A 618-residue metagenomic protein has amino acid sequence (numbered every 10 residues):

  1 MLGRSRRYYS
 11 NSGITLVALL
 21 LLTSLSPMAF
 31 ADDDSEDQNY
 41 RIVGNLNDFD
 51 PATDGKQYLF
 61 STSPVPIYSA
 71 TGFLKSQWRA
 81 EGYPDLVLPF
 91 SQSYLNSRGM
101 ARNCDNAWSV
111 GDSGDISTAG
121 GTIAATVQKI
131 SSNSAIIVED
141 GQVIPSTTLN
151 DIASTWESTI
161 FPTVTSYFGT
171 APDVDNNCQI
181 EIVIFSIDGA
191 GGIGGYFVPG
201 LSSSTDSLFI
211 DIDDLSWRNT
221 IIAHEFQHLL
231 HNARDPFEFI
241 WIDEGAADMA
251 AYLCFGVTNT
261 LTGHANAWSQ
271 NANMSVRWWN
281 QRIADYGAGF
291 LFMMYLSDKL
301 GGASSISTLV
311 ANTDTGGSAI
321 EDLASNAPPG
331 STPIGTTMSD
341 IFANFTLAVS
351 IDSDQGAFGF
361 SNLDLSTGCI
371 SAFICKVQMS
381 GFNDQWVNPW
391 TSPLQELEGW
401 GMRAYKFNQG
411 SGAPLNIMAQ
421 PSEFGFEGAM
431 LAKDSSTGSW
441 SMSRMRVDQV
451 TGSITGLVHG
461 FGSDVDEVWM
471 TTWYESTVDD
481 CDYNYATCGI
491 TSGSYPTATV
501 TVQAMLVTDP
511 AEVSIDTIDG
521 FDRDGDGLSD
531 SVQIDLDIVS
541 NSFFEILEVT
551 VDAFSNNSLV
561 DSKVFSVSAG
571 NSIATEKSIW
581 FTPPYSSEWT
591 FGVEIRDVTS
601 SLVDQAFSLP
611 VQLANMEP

Functional and structural regions predicted by a protein language model:
M1-D32, P618: Secretory targeting signatures
D34, T315-D509: Beta/coil-rich, acidic/histidine-enriched accessory regions frequently appended to metallopeptidases
I130-I242, A246-A250, G256-L261, Q270-S275: Juxtacatalytic substrate-recognition/specificity segment
S216, T220, P236-L300, V310-D354 (+1 more regions): Acidic/His/Gly-enriched intrinsically disordered linker/tail segments that often contain short helix/coil "MoRF-like"
F226, D522-S531: Acidic, glycine-anchored loop motifs typical of Ca2+
W440-G452, L559-S572, S578, L609: Solvent-exposed serine/threonine-rich low-complexity stretches and specific carbohydrate-binding patches
F461-D464, W580-S587: Surface-exposed, short loops/turns at beta-strand junctions within beta-sandwich domains
L528, V539-L547: A short beta-turn/strand-edge loop motif at beta-sheet boundaries
